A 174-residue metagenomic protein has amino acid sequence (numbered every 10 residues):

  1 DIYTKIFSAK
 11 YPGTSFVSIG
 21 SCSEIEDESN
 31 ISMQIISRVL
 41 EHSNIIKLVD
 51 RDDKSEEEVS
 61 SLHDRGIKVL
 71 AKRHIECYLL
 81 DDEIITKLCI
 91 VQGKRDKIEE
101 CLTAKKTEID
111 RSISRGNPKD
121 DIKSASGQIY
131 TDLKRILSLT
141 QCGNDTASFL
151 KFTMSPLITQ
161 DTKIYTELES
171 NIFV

Functional and structural regions predicted by a protein language model:
D1-H74: Conserved helicase/translocase motor-coupling segment
K54-V174: C-terminal accessory helical subdomains adjacent to catalytic cores in phosphodiester- and nucleotide-handling enzymes
